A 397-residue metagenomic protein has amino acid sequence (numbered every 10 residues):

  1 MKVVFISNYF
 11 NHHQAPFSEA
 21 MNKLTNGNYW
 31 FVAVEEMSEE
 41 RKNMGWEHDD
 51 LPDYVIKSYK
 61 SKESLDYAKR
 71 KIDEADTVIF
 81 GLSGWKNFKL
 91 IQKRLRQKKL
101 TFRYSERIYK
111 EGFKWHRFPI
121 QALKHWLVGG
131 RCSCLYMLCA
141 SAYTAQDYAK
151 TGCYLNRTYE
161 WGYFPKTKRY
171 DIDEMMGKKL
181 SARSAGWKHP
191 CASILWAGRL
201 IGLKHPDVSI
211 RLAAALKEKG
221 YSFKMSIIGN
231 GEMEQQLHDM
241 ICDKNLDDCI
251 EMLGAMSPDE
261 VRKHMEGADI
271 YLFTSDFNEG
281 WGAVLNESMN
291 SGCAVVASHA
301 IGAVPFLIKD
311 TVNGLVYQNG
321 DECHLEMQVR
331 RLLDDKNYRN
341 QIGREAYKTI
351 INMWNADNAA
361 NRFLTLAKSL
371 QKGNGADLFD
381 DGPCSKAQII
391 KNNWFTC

Functional and structural regions predicted by a protein language model:
Y54-V55, H238-M256: Nucleotide-activated donor-binding/catalytic signature segment of Leloir-type glycosyltransferases, i.e., the conserved
C132-H189: Donor nucleotide-sugar binding/catalytic pocket of nucleotide-sugar-dependent glycosyltransferases
M176-G177, R183-K204, I210-A213: Conserved donor-binding/catalytic core segment of Leloir-type glycosyltransferases
A255-M256, K263-A268: Short alpha-helical donor nucleotide-sugar binding micro-motif in glycosyltransferases
E266-G280, C293: Acidic donor-binding loop of glycosyltransferase active sites
A294-S298: Short hydrophobic beta-strand element within catalytic cores of glycosyltransferases and related nucleotide-activated
A300-T311, L315-V316: Short acidic/histidine- and often glycine-rich active-site loop of Leloir-type glycosyltransferases that engages
H324, R331, Y338-N352, A359 (+2 more regions): A short, well-ordered alpha-helix in the C-terminal region of glycosyltransferases
